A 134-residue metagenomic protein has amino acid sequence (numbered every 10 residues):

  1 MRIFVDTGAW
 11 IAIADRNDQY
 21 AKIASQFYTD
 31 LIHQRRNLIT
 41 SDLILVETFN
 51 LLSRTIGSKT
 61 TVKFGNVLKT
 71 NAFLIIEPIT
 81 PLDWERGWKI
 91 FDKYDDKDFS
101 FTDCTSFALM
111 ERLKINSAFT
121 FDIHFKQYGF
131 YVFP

Functional and structural regions predicted by a protein language model:
M1-T40, S53-V67, P134: Short, well-structured N-terminal submotif of metal-dependent ribonuclease cores
D6, E47, D103, D122: Acidic active-site catalytic centers that drive phospho-/nucleotidyl reactions and related ester hydrolyses
G8, V46-N50, W88: Amphipathic alpha-helical segments within well-ordered protein domains
W10, L45, F125-K126: A generic structural signal for short hydrophobic patches within well-formed alpha-helices
N50-S53, E111: Short glycine/serine- and small hydrophobic-enriched flexible loop segments
L68-T80, Y94-D96, K126-P134: Short acidic, glycine/proline-enriched helix-loop-strand junctions
I75-N116: Active-site neighborhoods of divalent-metal-dependent phosphate/nucleic-acid chemistry enzymes
F107-A108, R112-P134: Acidic, PIN/NYN-like endoribonuclease modules and their adjacent C-terminal/linker elements
